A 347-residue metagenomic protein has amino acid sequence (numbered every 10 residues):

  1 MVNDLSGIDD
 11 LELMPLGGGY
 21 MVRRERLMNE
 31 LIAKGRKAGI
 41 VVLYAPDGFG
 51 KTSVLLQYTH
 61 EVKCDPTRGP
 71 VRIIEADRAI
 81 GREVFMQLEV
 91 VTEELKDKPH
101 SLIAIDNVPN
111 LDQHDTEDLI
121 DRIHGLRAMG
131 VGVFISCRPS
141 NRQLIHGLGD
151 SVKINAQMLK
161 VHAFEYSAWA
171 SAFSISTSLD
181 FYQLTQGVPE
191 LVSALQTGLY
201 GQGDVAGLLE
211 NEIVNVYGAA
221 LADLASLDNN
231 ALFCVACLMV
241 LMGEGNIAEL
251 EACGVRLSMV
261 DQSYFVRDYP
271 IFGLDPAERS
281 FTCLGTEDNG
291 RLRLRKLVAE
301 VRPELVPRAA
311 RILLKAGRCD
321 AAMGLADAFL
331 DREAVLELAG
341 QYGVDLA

Functional and structural regions predicted by a protein language model:
L5, E12, G201-Y217, L241-A248 (+2 more regions): Short capping/hinge segments at domain boundaries that bridge a core fold to an adjacent linker or tail
G17-L31: N-terminal pre-P-loop "Q-motif" helix
Y44-V71: P-loop NTPase Walker A phosphate-binding motif
G48, V54-L55, A172-G218, N230-C234 (+2 more regions): Amphipathic alpha-helical "lid/sensor" segments that cap RecA-like P-loop NTPase cores
S53, D118-T177, N289-R293: Alpha-helical sensor/transducer elements of the RecA-like P-loop NTPase core
R72-L95: Short glycine-rich substrate-engagement loop in P-loop NTPases that contacts/grips substrate
E94-R122: Conserved P-loop NTPase "ATPase switch" module shared by AAA+ and STAND
K296-A347: Extended alpha-helical scaffolding segments used for macromolecular assembly and cargo binding
